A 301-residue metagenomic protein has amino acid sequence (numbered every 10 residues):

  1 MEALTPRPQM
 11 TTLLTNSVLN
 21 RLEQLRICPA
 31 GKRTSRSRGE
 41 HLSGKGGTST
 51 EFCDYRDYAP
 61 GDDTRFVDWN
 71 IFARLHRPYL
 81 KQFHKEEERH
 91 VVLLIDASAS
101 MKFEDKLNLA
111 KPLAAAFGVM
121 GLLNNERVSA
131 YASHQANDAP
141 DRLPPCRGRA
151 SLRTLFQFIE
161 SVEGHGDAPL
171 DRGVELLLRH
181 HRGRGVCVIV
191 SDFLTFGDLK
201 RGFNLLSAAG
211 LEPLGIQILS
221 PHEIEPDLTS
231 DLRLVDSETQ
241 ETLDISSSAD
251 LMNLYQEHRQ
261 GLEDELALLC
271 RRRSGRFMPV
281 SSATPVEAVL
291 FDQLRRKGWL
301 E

Functional and structural regions predicted by a protein language model:
E2-G44, R56-D62, I71, H76 (+2 more regions): Exposed, interaction-prone extracellular/peripheral surfaces
T48: Residues that recognize and position ribonucleotide moieties
T64-F66: N-terminal juxtadomain amphipathic helix that follows a signal peptide/anchor or precedes a small N-terminal auxiliary
